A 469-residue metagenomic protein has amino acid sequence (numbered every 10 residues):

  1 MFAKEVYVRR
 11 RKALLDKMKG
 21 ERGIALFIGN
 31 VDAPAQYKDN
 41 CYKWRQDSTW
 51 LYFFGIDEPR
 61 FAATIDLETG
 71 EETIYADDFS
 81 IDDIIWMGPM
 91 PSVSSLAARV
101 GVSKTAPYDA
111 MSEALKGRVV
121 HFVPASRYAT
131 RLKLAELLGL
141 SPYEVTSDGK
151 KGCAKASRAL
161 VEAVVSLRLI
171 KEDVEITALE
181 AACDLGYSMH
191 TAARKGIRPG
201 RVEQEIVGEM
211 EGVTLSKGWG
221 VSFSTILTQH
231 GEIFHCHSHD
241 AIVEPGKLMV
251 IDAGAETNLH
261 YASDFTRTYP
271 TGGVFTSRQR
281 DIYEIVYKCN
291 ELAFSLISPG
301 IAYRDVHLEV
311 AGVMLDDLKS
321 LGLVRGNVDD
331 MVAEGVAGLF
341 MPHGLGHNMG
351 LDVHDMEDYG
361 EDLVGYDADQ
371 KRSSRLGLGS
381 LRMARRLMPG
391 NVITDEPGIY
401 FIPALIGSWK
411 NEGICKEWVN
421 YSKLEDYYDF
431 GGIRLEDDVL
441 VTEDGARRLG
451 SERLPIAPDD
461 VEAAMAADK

Functional and structural regions predicted by a protein language model:
M1-K469: Active-site neighborhoods and metal-handling regions in enzymes and metal-associated proteins
